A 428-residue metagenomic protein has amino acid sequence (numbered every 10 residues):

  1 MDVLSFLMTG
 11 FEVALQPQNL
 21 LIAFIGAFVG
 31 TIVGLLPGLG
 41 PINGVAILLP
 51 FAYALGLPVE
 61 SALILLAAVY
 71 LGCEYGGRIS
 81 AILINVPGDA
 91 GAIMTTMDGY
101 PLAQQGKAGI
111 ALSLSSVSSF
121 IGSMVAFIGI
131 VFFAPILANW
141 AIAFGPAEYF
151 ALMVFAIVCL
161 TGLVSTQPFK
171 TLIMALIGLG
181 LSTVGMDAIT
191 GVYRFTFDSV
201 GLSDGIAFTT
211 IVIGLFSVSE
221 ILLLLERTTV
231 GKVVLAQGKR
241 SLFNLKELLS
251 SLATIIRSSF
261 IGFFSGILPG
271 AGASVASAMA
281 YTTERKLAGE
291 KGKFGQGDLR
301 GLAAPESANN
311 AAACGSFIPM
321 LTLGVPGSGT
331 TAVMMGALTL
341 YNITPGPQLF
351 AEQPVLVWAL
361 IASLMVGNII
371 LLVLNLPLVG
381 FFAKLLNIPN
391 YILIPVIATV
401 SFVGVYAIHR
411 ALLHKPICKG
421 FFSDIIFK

Functional and structural regions predicted by a protein language model:
M1-E60, P135, Y193-D298, G380-K384 (+1 more regions): Helix-loop-helix hairpins and the membrane-proximal interhelical loops of multi-pass alpha-helical transport proteins
M1-V3, V13, Y53-I64, P326 (+1 more regions): Helix-coil boundary and interhelical linker segments in multi-pass alpha-helical membrane proteins
I22, G26, G30, G34 (+27 more regions): Alpha-helical transmembrane segments in multi-pass membrane proteins
A27-P41, G72-N85, L160-S165, F260-P269 (+3 more regions): Transmembrane alpha-helix interface/packing and boundary motifs in multi-pass membrane proteins, characterized by
L35-V45, I82-T95, G145-Y149, A271-A278 (+2 more regions): Short, non-helical or kinked segments that cap or interrupt transmembrane helices
I47, L83-I110, I136, G145 (+4 more regions): Flexible loop linkers connecting adjacent transmembrane helices in multi-pass alpha-helical membrane transporters
V59-I64, P101-S118, G289-L302, G329-A332: Membrane-interface alpha-helices at helix entry/exit sites of multi-pass transporters
S113-V230, L340-K428: Membrane-embedded alpha-helical modules
